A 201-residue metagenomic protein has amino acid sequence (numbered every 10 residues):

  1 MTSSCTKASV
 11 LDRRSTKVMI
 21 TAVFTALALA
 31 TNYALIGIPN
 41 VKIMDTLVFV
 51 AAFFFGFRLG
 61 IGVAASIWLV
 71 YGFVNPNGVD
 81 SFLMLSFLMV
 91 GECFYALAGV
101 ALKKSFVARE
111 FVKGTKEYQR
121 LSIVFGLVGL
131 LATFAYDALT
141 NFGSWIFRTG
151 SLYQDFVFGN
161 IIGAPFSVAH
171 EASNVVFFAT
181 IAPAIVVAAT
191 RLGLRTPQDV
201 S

Functional and structural regions predicted by a protein language model:
M1-L11, L192-S201: Intrinsically disordered, low-complexity non-transmembrane regions of multi-pass membrane transporters
T2-G62: Hydrophobic transmembrane alpha-helices
S4-C5, A65-F82, L97, A101-R109: Membrane-helix exit/interface motif
S15-F24, M44, V48, L59-V63 (+6 more regions): Alpha-helical transmembrane segments of integral membrane proteins
T25-Y33, W68-N77, L130-L139: Aromatic-anchored segments of alpha-helical transmembrane domains
A26, L69-V70, A98, G143 (+1 more regions): Hydrophobic residues within the alpha-helical transmembrane core of Major Facilitator Superfamily
G37, K42, G78-S86, A101-S201: Membrane-embedded alpha-helical hairpins and interfacial helices in multi-pass inner-membrane proteins
T46-F49, G72, E92, A96 (+1 more regions): Hydrophobic transmembrane alpha-helices of multi-pass small-molecule transporters
